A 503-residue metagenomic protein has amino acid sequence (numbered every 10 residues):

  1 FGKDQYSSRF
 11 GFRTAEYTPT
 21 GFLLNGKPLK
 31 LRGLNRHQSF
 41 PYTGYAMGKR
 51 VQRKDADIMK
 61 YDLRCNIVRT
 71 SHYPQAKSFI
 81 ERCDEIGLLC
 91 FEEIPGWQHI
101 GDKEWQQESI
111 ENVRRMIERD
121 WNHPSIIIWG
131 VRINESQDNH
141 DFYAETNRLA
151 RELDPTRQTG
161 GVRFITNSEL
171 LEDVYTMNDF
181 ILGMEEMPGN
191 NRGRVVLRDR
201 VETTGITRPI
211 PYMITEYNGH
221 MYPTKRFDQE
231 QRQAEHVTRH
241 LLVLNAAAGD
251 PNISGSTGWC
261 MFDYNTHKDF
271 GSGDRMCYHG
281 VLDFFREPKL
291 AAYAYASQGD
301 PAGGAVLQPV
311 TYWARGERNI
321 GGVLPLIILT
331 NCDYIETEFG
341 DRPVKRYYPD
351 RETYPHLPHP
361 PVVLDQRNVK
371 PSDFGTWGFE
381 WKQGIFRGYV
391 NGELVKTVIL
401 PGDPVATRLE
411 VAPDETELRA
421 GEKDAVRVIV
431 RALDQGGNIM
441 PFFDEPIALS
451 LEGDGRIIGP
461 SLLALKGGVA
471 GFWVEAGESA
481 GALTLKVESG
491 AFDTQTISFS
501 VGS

Functional and structural regions predicted by a protein language model:
F1-P74, E81-R82, G87-C90, N112 (+3 more regions): Secreted/periplasmic carbohydrate-active enzymes, especially glycoside hydrolases
D55-D62, N66-A291, Y295-L324, D350-R351: Substrate-binding/catalytic cleft of secreted carbohydrate-active enzymes, primarily glycoside hydrolases
